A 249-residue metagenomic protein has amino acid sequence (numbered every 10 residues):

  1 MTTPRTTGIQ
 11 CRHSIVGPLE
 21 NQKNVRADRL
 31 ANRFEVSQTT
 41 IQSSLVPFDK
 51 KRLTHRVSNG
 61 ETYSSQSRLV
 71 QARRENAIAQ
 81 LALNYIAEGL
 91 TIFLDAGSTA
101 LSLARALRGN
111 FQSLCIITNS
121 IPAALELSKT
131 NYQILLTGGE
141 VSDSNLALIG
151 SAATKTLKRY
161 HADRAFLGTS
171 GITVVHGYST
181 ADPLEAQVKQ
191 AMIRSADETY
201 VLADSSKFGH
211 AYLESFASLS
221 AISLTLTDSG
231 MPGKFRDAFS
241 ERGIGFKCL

Functional and structural regions predicted by a protein language model:
T2-A96, A104-I116, S128-Y132: HTH-adjacent hinge/linker in prokaryotic transcriptional regulators
T2-I9, H13-L30, E35-Q38, I121-L249: Conserved phosphate- and dinucleotide-binding cores of soluble alpha/beta proteins, encompassing both enzyme active
A100-L103, G209-A211: Short glycine/serine/threonine-rich phosphate/pyrophosphate-binding segments that cradle anionic phosphate groups
